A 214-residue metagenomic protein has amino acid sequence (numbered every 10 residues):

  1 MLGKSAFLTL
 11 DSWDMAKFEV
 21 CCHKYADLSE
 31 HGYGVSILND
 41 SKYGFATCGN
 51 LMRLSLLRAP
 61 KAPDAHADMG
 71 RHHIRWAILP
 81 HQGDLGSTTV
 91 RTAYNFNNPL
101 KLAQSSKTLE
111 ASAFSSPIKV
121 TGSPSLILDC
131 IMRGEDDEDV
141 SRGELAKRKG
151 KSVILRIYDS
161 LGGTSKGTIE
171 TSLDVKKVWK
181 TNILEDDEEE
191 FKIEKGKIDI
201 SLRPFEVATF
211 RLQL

Functional and structural regions predicted by a protein language model:
M1-L214: C-terminal (or distal) subdomains of carbohydrate-active enzymes
